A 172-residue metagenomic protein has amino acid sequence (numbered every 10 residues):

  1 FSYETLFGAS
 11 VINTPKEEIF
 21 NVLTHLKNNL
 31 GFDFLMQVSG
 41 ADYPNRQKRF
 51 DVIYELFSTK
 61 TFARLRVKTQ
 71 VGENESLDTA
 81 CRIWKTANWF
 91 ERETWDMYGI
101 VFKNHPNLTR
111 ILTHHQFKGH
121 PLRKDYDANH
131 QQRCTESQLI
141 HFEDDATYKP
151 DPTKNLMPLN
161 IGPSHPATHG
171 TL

Functional and structural regions predicted by a protein language model:
F1-L172: Terminal low-complexity/charged segments
